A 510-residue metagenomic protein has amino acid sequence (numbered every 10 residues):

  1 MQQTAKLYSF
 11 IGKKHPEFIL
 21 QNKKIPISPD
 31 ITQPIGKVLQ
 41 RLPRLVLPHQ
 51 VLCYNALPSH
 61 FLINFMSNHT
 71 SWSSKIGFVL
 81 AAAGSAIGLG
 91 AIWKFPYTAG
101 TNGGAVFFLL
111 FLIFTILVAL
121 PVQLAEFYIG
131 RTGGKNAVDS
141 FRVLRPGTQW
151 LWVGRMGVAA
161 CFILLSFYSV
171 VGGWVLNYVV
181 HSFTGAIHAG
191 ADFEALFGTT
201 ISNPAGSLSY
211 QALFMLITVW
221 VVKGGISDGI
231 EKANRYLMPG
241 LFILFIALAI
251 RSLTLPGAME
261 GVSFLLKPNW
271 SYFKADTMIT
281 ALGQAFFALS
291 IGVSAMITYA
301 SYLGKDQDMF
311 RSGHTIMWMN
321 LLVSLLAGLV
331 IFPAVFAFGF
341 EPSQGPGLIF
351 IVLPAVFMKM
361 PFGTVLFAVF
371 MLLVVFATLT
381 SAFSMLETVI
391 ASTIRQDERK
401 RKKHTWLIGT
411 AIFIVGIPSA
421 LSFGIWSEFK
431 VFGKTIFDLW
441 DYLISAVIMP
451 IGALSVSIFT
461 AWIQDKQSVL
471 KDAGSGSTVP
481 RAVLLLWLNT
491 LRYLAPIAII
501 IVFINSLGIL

Functional and structural regions predicted by a protein language model:
F61-W93, L120-F127, R131-L144, T148-R155 (+2 more regions): Membrane-interface "cap" regions at the ends of multi-pass membrane proteins
S67-W72, E231, R235-L379, K403-H404: Membrane-embedded translocation segments of transport machinery
H69, Y97-N102, A137-M156, S169-S227 (+5 more regions): Inter-helical loop and helix-membrane interface segments of multi-pass membrane transporters/permeases
S71-A82, F107-L110, Q149-F162, Y210-A212 (+6 more regions): Select transmembrane alpha-helical segments in multipass membrane proteins
G77-F114, S294-A300, F310-H314, W318-M319 (+1 more regions): Transmembrane helix-boundary motif of multi-pass solute transporters/channels
G77-V79, S85, L208-S209, M319-L325 (+4 more regions): Loop-to-transmembrane helix boundary motifs in multi-pass membrane proteins
T98-N102, Q149-L164, G198, L213-L237 (+3 more regions): Membrane-water interface regions at transmembrane-helix termini and the short interhelical loops of multi-pass membrane
L208, T435-I458, P480-L510: A generic transmembrane alpha-helix motif of multi-pass inner-membrane proteins
